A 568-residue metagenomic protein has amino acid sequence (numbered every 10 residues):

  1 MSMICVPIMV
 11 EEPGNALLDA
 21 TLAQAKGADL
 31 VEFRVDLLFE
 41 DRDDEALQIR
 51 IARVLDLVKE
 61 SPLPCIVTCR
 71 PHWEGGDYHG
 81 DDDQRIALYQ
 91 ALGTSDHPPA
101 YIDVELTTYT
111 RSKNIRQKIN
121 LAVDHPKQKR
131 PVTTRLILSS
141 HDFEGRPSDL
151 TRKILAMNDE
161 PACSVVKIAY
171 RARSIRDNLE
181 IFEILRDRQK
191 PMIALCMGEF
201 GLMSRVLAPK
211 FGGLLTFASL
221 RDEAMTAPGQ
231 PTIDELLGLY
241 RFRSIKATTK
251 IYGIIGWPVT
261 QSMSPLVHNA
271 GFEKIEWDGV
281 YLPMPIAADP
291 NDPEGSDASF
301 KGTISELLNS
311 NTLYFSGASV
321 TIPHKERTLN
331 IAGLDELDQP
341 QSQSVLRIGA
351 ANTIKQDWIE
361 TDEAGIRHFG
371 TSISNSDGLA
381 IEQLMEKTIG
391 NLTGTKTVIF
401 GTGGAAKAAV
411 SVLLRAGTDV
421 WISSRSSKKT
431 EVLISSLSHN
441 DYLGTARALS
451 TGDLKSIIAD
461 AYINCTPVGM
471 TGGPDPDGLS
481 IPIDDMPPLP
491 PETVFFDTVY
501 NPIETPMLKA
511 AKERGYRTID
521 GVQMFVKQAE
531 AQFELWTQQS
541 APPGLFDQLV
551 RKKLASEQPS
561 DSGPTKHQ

Functional and structural regions predicted by a protein language model:
S2-K26, L30-L138, F143-P147: Active-site beta->alpha loop and helix N-cap motifs at the rims of alpha/beta catalytic domains
T107-K250: Catalytic alpha/beta core domains of metabolic enzymes, predominantly
C196, I251-V259, N375-G378, M385 (+3 more regions): Glycine-rich adenosine-cofactor-binding loop
T249-G390: Phosphate/diphosphate ligand-binding glycine-rich loop within oxidoreductases
R415-D419, R514-R517: Conserved S-adenosyl-L-methionine
T418-N440: NAD(P)-binding Rossmann-fold cofactor-contacting core
Y442-T518: Rossmann-like adenosine-cofactor binding region
P490-Q568: Adenosine-phosphate binding glycine-rich loop
